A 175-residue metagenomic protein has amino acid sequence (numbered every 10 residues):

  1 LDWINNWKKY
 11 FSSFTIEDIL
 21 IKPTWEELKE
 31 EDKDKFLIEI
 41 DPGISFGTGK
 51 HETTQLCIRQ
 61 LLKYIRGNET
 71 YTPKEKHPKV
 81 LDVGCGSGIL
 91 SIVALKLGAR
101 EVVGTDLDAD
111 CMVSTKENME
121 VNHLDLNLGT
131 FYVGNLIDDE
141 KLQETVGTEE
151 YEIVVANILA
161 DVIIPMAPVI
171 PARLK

Functional and structural regions predicted by a protein language model:
L1-D32: N-terminal auxiliary segments of SAM/dcSAM-dependent transferases
L28, I137-L142: Short loop/turn elements that flank and shape the SAM/SAH-binding pocket of Class I
D34-P42: A short, charged helix-loop
I44, T48-L136: Conserved SAM/SAH cofactor-binding pocket of Class I
K141-I153, P168: A short acidic, Gly/Pro-enriched loop at the edge of an enzyme's catalytic core that lines a small-molecule cofactor
E152-P165: A short SAM/SAH-binding and catalytic strip from SAM-dependent methyltransferases
A167-K175: A short glycine-rich, Lys/Arg-flanked "PGG" loop and its adjoining helix->strand segment in the class I
